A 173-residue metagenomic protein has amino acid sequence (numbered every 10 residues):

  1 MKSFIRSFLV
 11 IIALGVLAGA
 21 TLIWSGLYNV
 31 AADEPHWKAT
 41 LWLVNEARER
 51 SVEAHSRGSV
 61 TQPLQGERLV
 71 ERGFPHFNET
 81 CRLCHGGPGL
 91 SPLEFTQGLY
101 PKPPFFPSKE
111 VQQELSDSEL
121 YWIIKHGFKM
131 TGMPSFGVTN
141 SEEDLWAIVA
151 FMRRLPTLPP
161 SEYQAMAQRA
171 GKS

Functional and structural regions predicted by a protein language model:
K2-E71, F95, L115-E119, F136-F151 (+1 more regions): Periplasmic c-type cytochrome electron-transfer domains
G66-L90, W122: Sequence/structural segment immediately N-terminal to covalent heme-attachment motifs in c-type and related
C84-L90, K125-H126, G137-V138, R153: Detector for the c-type heme attachment site
L93-G98, Y163: Short cysteine/histidine-rich zinc-coordinating motifs and their immediately flanking basic loops
L99-F105: Short glycine/proline- and charge-enriched loop/turn segments that cap or connect secondary-structure elements
S108-K125, G132: Glycine-rich active-site/cofactor-binding loop and its immediate structural neighborhood
P159-S173: Extracytoplasmic/periplasmic copper-protein system
